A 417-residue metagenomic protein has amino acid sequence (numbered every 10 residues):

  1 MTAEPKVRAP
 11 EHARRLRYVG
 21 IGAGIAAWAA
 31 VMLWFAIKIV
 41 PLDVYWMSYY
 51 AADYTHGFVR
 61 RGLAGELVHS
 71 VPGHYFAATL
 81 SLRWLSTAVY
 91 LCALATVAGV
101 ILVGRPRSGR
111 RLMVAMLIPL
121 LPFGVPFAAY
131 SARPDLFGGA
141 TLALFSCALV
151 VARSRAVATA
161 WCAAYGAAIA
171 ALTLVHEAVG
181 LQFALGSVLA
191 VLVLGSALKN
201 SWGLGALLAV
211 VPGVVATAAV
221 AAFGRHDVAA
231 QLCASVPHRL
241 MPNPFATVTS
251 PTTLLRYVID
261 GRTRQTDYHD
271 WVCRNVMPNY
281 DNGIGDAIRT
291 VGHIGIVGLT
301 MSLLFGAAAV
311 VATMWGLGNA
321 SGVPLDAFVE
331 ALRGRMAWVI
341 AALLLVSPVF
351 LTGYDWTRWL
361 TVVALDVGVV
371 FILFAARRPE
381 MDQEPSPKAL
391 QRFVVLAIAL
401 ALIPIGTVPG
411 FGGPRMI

Functional and structural regions predicted by a protein language model:
T55-V89, G283-I284: Short hydrophobic/aromatic helix or loop-helix immediately within or flanking a transmembrane segment in polytopic
G62, A115-A140: Aromatic- and kink-enriched transmembrane "portal" helix at the membrane-lumen/periplasm boundary that abuts
L85-R111, L144-A148: Transmembrane-helix motifs of polytopic, lipid-linked glycan transferases
C92-V103, N275-V329: Hydrophobic, aromatic-rich transmembrane alpha-helices and their immediate juxtamembrane boundary segments
V151-A170, N200-S201: Short hydrophobic alpha-helices at membrane interfaces in multi-pass membrane enzymes
W161-E177, Q182-V188, V395-I398: Membrane-interface alpha helices of multi-pass inner-membrane proteins
F183-V211: Perimembrane helix-loop-helix junctions
L208-T266: Aromatic-rich transmembrane-lumenal/periplasmic boundary elements in polytopic membrane proteins
